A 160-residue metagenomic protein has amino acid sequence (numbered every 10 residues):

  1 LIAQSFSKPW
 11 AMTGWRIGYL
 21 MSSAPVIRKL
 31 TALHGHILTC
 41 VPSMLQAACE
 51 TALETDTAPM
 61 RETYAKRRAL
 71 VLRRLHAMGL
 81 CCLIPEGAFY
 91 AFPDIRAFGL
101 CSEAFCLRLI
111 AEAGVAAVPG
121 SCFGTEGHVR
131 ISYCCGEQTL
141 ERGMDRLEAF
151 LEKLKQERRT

Functional and structural regions predicted by a protein language model:
L1-T160: PLP-dependent class I/II
